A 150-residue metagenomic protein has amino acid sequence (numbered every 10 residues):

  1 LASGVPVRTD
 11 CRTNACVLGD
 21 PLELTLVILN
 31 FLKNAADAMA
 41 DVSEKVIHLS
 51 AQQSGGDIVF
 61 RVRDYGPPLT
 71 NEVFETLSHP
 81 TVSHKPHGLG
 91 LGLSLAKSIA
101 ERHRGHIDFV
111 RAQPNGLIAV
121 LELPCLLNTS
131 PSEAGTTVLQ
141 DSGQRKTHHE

Functional and structural regions predicted by a protein language model:
G4-C16: Conserved catalytic submotifs in the C-terminal HATPase_c
C16-G19, H84: Conserved micro-motifs of the catalytic ATP-binding
E44-G56: Short beta-strand/loop element within the Bergerat-fold HATPase_c
D64: Acidic ATP/Mg2+-coordinating residue in the GHKL
L69-T81: Short conserved segment of the HATPase_c
G92, A96: Short alpha-helical Gxxx[C/S/T] motif in the catalytic ATP-binding
